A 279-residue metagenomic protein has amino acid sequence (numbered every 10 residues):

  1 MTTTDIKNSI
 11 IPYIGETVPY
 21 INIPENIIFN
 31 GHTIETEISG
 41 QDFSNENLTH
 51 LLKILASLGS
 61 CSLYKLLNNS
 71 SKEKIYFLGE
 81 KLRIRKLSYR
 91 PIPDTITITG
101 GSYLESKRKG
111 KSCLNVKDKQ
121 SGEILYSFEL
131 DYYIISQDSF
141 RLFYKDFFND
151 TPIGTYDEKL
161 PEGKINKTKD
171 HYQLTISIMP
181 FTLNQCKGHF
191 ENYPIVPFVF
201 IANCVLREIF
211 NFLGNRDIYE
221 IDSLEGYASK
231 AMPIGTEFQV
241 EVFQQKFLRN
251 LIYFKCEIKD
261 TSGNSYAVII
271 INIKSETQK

Functional and structural regions predicted by a protein language model:
M1-E46, E105-K111, K117, E123 (+4 more regions): Non-catalytic linker/capping segments at the edges of enzyme domains
V18, V116, V196-V199, V205 (+2 more regions): Extended aliphatic helical segments
F29-N69, H171-E220: A conserved, well-ordered hydrophobic junction motif at loop->secondary-structure transitions
G59-K107, Y126-E129, V205-Y253, V268-I270: Hydrophobic beta-strand-centered segment that forms part of the acyl-chain substrate-binding groove
